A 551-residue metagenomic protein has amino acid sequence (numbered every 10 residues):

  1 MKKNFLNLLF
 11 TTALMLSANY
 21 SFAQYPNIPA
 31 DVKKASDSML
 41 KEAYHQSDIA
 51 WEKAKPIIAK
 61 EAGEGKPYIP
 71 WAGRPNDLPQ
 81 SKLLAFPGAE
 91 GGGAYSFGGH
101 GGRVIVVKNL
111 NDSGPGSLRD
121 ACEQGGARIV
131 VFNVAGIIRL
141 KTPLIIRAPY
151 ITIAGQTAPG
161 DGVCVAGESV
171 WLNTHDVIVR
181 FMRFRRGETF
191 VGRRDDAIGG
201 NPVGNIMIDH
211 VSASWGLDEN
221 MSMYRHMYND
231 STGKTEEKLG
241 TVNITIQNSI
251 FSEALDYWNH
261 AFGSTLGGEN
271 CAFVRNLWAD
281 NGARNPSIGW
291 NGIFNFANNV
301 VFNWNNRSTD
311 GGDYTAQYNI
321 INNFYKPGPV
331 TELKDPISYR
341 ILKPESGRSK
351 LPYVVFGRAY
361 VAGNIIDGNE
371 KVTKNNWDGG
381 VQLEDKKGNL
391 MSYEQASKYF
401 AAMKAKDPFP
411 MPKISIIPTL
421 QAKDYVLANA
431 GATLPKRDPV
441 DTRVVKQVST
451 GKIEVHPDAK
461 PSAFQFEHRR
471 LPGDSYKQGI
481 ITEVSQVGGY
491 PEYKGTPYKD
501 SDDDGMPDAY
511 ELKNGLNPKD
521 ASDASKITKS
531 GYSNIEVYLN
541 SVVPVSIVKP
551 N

Functional and structural regions predicted by a protein language model:
M1-Q24: Bacterial Sec-dependent N-terminal signal peptides
Q24-A85: Primarily auto-inhibitory N-terminal propeptides
Y25-S36, A43, A54, I58 (+6 more regions): C-terminal functional modules
F86-V130: Acidic Gly/Asp/Thr-rich repetitive segments characteristic of extracellular carbohydrate-active and adhesion proteins
R119-G126, I138-T152, V163-R180, R186-V203: Extracellular beta-strand-rich solenoid/capping regions of secreted or surface-exposed proteins that bind or remodel
Y150, G155, H175-R186, G204-D218 (+6 more regions): Right-handed parallel beta-helix
Q156-V163, M182, K519-A521: Extracellular beta-strand-rich, repetitive "passenger/adhesive" scaffolds that bind or process carbohydrates
N295-R307, Q317-P327, T331-I366, K371-S392: Predominantly extracellular beta-rich ligand-binding scaffolds that present long acidic/polar faces for carbohydrate
